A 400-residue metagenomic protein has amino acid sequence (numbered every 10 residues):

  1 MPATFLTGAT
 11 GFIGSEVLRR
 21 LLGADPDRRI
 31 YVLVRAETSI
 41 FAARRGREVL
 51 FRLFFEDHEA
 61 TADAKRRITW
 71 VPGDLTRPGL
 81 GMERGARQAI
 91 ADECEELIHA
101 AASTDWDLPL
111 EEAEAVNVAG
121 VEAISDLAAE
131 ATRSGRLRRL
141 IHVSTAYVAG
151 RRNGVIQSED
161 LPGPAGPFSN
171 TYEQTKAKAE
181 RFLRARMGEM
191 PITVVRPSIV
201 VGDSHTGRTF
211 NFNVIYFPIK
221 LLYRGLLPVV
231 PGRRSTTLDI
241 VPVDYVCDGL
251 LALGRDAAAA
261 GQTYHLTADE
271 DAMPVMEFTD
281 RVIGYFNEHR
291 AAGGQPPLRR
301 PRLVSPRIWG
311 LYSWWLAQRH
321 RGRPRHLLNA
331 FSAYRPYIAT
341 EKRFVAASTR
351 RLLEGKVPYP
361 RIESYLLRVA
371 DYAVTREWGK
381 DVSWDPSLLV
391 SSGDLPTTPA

Functional and structural regions predicted by a protein language model:
M1-E96, A100-S103, L110, R133-L137 (+1 more regions): N-terminal Rossmann/SDR dinucleotide-binding element
A24-R28, V34, A333-R335, R343-A400: Amphipathic terminal alpha-helices
D92, E96-A100, D107-A115, A119-T171 (+2 more regions): Conserved Rossmann-fold NAD(P)-dependent oxidoreductase catalytic core, especially the SDR/UDP-sugar
L108-P109, Y216-Y245, G249-L253, H265: A conserved pocket-lining segment of Rossmann-fold NAD(P)-dependent short-chain dehydrogenase/reductase
E180-G207: Conserved beta-loop-beta element that borders a ligand/cofactor-binding pocket
G202-H205, V230-T236, Y264-M273, V282-I283 (+2 more regions): Glycine-rich Rossmann NAD(P)(H)-binding loop
D203-I215, A252-Y264: Glycine/proline-rich active-site loop of Rossmann-fold NAD(P)-dependent oxidoreductases
L253-A330, R351, A373-A400: Mid/C-terminal beta-alpha module of Rossmann-like enzyme folds, strongest in SDR-family dehydrogenases/epimerases
